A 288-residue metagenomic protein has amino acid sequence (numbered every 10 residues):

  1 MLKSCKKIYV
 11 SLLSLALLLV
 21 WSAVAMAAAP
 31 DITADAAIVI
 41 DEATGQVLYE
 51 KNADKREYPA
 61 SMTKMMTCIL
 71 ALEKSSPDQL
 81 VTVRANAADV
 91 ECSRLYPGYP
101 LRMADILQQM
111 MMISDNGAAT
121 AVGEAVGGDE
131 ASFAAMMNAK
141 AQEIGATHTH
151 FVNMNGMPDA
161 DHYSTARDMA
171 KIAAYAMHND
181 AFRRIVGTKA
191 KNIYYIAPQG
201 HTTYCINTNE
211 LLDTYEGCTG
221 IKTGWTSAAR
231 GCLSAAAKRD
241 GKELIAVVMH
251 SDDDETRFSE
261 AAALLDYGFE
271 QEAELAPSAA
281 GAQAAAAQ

Functional and structural regions predicted by a protein language model:
M1-C5: N-terminal secretory signal peptides that target proteins for export/translocation
K6-A27: Sec-dependent N-terminal signal peptides of Gram-positive bacterial secreted proteins and lipoproteins
V10, L15, I32-T33, K55-R56 (+1 more regions): Generic detector of short alpha-helix boundary/capping microenvironments and adjacent low-complexity segments
L18-L19, Y58, S76, L264 (+1 more regions): Hydrophobic alpha-helical membrane context
M26-R167, K171-D180, R239: Active-site-adjacent loops and short helices of periplasmic peptidoglycan-processing enzymes
A146-T147, P158-Q288: Domain-terminus/edge residues, biased toward the C-terminal soluble/receptor-binding domains of extracytoplasmic
